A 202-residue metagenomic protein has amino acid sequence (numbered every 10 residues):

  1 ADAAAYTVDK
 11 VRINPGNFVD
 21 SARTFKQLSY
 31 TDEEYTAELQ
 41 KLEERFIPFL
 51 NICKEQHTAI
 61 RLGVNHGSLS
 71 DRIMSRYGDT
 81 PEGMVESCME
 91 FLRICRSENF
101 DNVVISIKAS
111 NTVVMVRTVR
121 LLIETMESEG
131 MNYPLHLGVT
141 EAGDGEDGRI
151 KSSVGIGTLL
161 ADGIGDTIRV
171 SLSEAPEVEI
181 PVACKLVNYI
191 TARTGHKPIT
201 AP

Functional and structural regions predicted by a protein language model:
A1-F91: Active-site beta->alpha loop and helix N-cap motifs at the rims of alpha/beta catalytic domains
S29-L42, M74-P202: Catalytic alpha/beta core domains of metabolic enzymes, predominantly
